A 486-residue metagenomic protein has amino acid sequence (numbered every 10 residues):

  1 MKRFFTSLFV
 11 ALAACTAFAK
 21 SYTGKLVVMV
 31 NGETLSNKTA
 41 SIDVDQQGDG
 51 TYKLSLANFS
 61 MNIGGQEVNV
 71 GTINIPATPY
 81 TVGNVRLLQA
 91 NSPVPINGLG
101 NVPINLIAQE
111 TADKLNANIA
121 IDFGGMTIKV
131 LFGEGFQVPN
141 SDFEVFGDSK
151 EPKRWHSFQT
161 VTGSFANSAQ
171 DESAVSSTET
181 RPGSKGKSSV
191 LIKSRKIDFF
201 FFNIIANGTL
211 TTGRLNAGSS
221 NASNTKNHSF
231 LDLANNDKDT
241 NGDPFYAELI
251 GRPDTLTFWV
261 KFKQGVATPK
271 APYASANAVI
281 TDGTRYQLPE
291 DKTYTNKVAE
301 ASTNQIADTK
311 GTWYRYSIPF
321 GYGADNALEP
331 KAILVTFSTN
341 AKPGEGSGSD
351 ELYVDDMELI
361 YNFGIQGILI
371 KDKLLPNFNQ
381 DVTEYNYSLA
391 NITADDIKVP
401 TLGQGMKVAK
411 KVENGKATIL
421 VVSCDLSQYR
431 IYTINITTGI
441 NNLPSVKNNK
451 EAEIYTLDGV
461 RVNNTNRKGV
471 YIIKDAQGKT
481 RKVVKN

Functional and structural regions predicted by a protein language model:
R3, T438, V470-N486: C-terminal tail/sorting-segment detector
A19-K25, K38, T72-V85, P103 (+2 more regions): Edge beta-strand at a domain terminus
L131-E172: Extracellular carbohydrate-recognition regions
T180-F200, G218-F230: Short carbohydrate-recognition loop motifs
R285-P330, S347: Extracellular carbohydrate recognition and processing domains and analogous Trp-centered ligand-binding platforms
K310, A327-E329, N340-Y361: Extracellular carbohydrate recognition
N362-G367, T437-R461: Residue-level detector of functionally pivotal "anchor" positions at catalytic/ligand-binding pockets or at interdomain
N362-I440: Beta-rich interaction/scaffold domains
